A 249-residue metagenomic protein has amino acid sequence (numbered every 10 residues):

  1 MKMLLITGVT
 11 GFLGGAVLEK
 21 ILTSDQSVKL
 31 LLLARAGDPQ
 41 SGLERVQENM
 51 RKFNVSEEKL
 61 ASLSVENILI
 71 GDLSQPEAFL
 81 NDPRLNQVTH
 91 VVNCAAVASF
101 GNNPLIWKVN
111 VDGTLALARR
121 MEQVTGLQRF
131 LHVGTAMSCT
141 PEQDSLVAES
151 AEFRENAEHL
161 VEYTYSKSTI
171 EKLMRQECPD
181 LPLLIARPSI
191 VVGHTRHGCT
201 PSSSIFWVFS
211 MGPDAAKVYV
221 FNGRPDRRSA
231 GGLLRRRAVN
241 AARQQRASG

Functional and structural regions predicted by a protein language model:
M1-H90, C94, V124-T125: N-terminal Rossmann/SDR dinucleotide-binding element
M3, A96-L105, T114, A151-H159 (+3 more regions): Glycine- and acidic
T7, L30, V91, G134 (+3 more regions): Conserved structural-core and active-site-/substrate-pathway-adjacent residues in large, well-folded domains of enzymes
L13, D38-Q40, P76-E77, S99-N102 (+2 more regions): Flexible loop/turn segments at secondary-structure boundaries
N93, G101-K108, D112-E162, L184: Conserved Rossmann-fold NAD(P)-dependent oxidoreductase catalytic core, especially the SDR/UDP-sugar
W107-V111, H159-S168, S203, R224-R228: Short-chain dehydrogenase/reductase
L115, S168-R175: Conserved active-site helix of classical SDR/Rossmann-fold NAD(P)-dependent CH-OH oxidoreductases
D144-A148, R175-Q244: NAD(P)-dependent short-chain dehydrogenase/reductase
